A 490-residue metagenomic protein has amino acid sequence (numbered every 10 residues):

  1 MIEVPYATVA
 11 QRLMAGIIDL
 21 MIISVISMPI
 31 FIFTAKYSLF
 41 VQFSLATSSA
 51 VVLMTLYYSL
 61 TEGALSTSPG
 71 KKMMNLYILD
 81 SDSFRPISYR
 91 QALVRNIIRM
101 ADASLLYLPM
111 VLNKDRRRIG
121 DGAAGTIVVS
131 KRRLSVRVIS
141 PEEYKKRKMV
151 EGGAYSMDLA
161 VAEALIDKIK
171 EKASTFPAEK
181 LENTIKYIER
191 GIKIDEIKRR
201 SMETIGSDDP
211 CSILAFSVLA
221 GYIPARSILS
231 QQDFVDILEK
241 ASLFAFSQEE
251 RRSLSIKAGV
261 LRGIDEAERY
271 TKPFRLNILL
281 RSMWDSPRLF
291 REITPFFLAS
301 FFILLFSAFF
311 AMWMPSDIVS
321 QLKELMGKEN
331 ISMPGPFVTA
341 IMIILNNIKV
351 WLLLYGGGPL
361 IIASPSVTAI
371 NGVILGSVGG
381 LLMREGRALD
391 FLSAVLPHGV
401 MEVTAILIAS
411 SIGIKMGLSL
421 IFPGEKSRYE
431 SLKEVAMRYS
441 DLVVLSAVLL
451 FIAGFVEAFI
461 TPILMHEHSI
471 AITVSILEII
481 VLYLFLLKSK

Functional and structural regions predicted by a protein language model:
M1-A241, S247, V260: Membrane-interfacial and juxtamembrane segments of integral membrane proteins
I2-R12, R275-I293, V338, R428-K433: Cytosolic juxtamembrane amphipathic/interface segments immediately preceding and feeding into a transmembrane helix
Q91, G380-I472: Hydrophobic alpha-helical transmembrane segments and adjacent short intramembrane/lumenal linkers of inner/organellar
K240-E292: Cytosolic juxtamembrane regions of integral membrane proteins
R291-D317: N-terminal signal-anchor transmembrane alpha helix
A308-S332, I370: Interfacial/capping segments of alpha-helical transmembrane domains
F337-M401, I408: Pore-lining transmembrane helices
H468-L482: Small-residue-rich transmembrane alpha-helices that serve as helix-helix interface/gating elements in multipass
